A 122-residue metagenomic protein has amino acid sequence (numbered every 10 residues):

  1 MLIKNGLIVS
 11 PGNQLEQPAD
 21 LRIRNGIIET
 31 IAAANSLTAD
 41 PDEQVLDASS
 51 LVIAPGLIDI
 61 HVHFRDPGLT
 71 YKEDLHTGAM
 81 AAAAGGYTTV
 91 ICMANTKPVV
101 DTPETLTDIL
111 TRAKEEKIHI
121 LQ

Functional and structural regions predicted by a protein language model:
M1, P55-L57, L121: Hydrophobic "anchor" residues on beta-strands that sit immediately upstream of conserved functional sites
M1-D40: N-terminal metal-binding scaffold of metallo-dependent hydrolase/deaminase domains
G6, L21, G26, S50 (+4 more regions): Divalent metal-coordination and catalytic microenvironments
S36-I53: Active-site metal-binding motif and surrounding structural segment of the metallo-beta-lactamase
L46-D47, C92, Q122: General beta-strand structural signal in soluble alpha/beta enzymes
L51-K114: Metal-associated gating/positioning segment near the N- to mid-region
